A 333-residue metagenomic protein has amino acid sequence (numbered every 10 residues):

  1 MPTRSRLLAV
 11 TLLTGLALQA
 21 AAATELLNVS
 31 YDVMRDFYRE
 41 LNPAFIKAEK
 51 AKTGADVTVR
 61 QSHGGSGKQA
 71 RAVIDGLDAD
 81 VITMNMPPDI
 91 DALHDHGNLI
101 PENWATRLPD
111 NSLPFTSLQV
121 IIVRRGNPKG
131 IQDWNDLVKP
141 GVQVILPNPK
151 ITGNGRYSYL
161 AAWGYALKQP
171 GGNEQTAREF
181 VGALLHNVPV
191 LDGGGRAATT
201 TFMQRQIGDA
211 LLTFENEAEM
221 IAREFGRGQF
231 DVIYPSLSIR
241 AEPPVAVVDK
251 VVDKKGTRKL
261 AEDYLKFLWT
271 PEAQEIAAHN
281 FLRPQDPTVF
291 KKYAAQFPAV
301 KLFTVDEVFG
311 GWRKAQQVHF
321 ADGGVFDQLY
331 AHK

Functional and structural regions predicted by a protein language model:
M1-A9: Bacterial N-terminal signal peptides that target proteins for export
A9-Q19: Bacterial N-terminal signal peptides
A23-T152, A294, D327-A331: N-terminal segment of the mature folded domain
V29-Y31, V123-R125, Q143-P170, L184-V188 (+1 more regions): Short beta-strand->loop
Q119-N127, E242-K259, I276-N280: A bilobed periplasmic-binding-protein/Venus flytrap-type ligand-binding module shared by bacterial periplasmic
G126-Q132, I151, G164-G172, V251-K259: Short helix-loop capping/hinge motifs at secondary-structure junctions, enriched in acidic/polar residues
Q169-S236: Ligand-binding pocket segment of bilobal, Venus flytrap-like solute-binding proteins
V252-K333: Extracellular/periplasmic juxtamembrane helices and adjacent flexible linkers that interface with membrane partners
